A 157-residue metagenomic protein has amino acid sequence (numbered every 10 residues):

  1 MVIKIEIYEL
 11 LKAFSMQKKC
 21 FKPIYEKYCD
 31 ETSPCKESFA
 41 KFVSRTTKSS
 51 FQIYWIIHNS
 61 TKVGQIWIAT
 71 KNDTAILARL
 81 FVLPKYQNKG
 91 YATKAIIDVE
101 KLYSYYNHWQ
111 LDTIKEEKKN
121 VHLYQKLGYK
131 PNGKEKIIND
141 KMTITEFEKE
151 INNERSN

Functional and structural regions predicted by a protein language model:
M1-S15: A short beta-loop-alpha structural element at the N-terminal edge of CoA-dependent acyl/N-acetyltransferase catalytic
K18-V43: Conserved GNAT-fold acetyl-CoA-binding loop/helix
K41-W55, G64: A short helix-loop-beta-strand connector motif used in the catalytic cores of GNAT acetyltransferases and, in some
W55, T61-A69, I76-F81: Conserved beta-strand in the GNAT
D73-P84, L111-T113: Conserved acetyl-CoA binding element of GNAT-fold acetyltransferases
Y86, G90-D98: Conserved acetyl-CoA pyrophosphate-binding loop and the N-cap/start of the following alpha-helix in GNAT-like
T93-K94, K101, E116-K134, N139: Conserved active-site alpha-helix within GNAT-family acetyltransferase domains
I96, L102-T113: Conserved GNAT acetyl-CoA-binding A-motif
